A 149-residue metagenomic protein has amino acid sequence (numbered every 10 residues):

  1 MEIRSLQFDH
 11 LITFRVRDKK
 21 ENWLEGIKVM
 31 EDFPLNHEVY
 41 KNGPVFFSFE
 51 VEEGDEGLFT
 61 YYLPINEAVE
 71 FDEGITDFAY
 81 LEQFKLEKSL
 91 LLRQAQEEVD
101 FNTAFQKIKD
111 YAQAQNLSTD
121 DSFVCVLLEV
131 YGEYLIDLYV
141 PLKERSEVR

Functional and structural regions predicted by a protein language model:
M1-R149: A solvent-exposed interaction/effector surface
